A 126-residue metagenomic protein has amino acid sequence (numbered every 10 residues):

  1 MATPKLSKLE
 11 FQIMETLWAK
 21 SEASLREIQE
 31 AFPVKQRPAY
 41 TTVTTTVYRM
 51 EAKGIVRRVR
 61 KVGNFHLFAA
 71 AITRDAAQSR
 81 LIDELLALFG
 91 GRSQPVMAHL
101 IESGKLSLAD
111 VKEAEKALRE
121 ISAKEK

Functional and structural regions predicted by a protein language model:
M1-E15, D75-A76, K124: Short alpha-helical segments that sit at the start of domains
S7-L9, K61-R80: Short, cationic-aromatic polyanion-contact patches
A23-A31: Short acidic, hydrophobic short linear motifs in intrinsically disordered regions
E30-P38: Short helix-coil junctions and helix-kink-helix linkers
T44-Y48: Short, hydrophobic-biased segments on the C-terminal half of alpha helices that form "recognition helices"
G54: Glycine-centered, phosphate/nucleic-acid-interacting loop/turn motifs that mediate DNA/RNA or nucleotide
A77-K124: Amphipathic alpha-helical dimerization/coiled-coil segments that flank or bridge DNA-binding/regulatory modules
